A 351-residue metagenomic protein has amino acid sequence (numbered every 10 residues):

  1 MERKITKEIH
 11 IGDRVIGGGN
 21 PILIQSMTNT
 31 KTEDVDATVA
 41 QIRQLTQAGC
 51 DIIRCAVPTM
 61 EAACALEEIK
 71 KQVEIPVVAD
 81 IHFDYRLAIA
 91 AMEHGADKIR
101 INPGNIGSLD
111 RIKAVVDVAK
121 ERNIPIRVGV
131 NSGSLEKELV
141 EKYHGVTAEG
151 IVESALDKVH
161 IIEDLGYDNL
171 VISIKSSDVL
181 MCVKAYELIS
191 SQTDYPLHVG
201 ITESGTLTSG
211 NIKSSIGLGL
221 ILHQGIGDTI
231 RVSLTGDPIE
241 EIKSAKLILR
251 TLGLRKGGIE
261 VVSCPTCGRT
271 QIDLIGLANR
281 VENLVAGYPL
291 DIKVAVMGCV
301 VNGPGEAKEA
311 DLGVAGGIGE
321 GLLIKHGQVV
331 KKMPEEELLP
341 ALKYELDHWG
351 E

Functional and structural regions predicted by a protein language model:
M1-M27, K120, N283: N-terminal amphipathic alpha-helix/helix-capping segment at the start of soluble metabolic enzymes
G19-A37, A56, I75-F83, L139-V152 (+1 more regions): Active-site mouth loops of central-metabolism enzymes
I24, D80, V128, I172 (+5 more regions): Conserved, mostly hydrophobic/aromatic
N29, D34-V35, T46-I69, R100-S108 (+1 more regions): Glycine-rich, proline-tolerant flexible connector loops at the mouths of alpha/beta enzymes
M60-I81, A114-I126, Y186-L197, V281-N283: Alpha-helix-loop-beta-strand connector modules within alpha/beta enzyme cores
Q72-I75, E93-I99, K120-R122, S190-P196 (+3 more regions): Glycine-enriched alpha-helix->loop->beta-strand junction motifs that scaffold or abut catalytic
R86-R127: Hydrophobic or amphipathic alpha-helical targeting/insertion segments
N131, L139-A286: Catalytic alpha/beta core domains of metabolic enzymes, predominantly
